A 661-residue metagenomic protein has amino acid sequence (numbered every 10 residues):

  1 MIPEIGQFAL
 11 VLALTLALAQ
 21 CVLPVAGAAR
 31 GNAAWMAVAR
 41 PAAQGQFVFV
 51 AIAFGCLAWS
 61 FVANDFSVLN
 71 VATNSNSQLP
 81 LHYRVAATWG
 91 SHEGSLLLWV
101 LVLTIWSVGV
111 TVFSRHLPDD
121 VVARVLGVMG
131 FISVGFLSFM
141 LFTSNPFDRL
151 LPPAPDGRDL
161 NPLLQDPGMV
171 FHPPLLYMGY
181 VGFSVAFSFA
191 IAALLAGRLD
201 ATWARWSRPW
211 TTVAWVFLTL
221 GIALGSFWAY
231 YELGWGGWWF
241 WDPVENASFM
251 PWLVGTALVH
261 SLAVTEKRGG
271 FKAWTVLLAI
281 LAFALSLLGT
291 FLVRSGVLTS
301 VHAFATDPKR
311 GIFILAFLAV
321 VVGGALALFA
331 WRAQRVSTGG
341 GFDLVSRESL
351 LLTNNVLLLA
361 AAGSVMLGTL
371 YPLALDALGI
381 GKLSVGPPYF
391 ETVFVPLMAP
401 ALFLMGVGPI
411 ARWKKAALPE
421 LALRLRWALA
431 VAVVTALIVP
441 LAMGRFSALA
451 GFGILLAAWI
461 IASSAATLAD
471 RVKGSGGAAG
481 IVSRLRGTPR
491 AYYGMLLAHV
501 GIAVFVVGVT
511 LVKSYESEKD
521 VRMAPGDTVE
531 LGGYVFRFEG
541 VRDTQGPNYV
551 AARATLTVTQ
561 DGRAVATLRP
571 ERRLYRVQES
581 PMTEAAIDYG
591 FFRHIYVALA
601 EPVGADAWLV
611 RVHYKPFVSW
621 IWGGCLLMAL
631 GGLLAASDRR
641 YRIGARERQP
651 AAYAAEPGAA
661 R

Functional and structural regions predicted by a protein language model:
M1-A34, I52, F66, P243-L253 (+5 more regions): Contiguous transmembrane helix-bundle modules in multi-pass membrane proteins
V11-V25, N32, S95-S226, G234: A conserved hydrophobic secondary-structure block that centers on an alpha-helix together with its immediately flanking
V25-G31, V108-L117, S188-L199, V259-E266 (+3 more regions): Structural signal for the C-terminal ends of transmembrane alpha-helices and the immediately following loop
A29-V50, V112-S133, L195-V216, W241 (+5 more regions): Membrane-interfacial loop-to-helix junctions in multi-pass inner-membrane proteins
A51-L126, L141-P162, I222-E266, G289-I312 (+1 more regions): Membrane-interface helix-loop-helix modules in multi-pass inner-membrane proteins
A86-A87, N161-D166, F592-W620, G624: Short, aromatic-rich amphipathic segments at membrane interfaces that lie adjacent to a transmembrane helix or signal
P174, V181-I191, T202-S261, W274 (+7 more regions): Extended, hydrophobic alpha-helical segments in both membrane/secreted and soluble proteins
K519-R611: Soluble non-transmembrane domains of integral membrane proteins
